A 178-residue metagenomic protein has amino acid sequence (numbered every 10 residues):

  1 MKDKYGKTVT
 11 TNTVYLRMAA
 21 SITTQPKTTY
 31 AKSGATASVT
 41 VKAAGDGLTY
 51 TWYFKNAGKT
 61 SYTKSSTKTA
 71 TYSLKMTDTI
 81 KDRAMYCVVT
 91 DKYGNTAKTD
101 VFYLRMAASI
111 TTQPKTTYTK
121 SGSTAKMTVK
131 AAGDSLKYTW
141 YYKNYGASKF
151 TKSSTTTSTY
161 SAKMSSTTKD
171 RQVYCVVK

Functional and structural regions predicted by a protein language model:
M1-D3, V89, V177: Conserved structural position at the C-terminal beta-strand of extracellular beta-sandwich adhesion modules
Y5, R17-S21, R105-I110: Extracellular interdomain linker/stem segments of modular secreted and single-pass surface proteins
T11-R17, K98-R105: C-terminal edge beta-strand
T24-T28, T112-T116: Surface-exposed, proline-enriched loop/turn segments that connect beta strands in immunoglobulin-like
T29-A35, T117-S123: Short, solvent-exposed loop/linker segments at the N-terminal edge of repeated beta-sheet extracellular domains
A35-A43, S123-A131: A short beta-strand segment in extracellular, disulfide-stabilized domains
A44-T51, A132-T139: Solvent-exposed loop segments of extracellular immunoglobulin-like
F54-K75, Y142-K163: Surface-exposed, flexible coil segments in extracellular/virion-facing regions
